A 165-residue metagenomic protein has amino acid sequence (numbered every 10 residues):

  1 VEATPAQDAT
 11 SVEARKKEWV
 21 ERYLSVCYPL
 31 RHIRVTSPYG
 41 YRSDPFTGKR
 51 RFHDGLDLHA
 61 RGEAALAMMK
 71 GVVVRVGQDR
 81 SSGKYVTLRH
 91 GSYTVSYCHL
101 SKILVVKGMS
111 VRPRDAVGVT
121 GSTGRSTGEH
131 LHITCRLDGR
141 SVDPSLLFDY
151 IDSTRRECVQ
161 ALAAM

Functional and structural regions predicted by a protein language model:
E2-K84, P113, A164-M165: Surface-exposed, glycine-biased beta-strand/turn segments
P38, V76-G77, I103, T120-T123: Residue-level recognition of beta-strand microenvironments
H53, H99, H130-T134: Histidine-centered divalent metal-coordination motifs
L58, Y85-L88, R112-G124: Short hydrophobic beta/alpha edge segments that flank linear recognition/processing sites
E63-A64, Q78-D79, S122-R125, R136: Short polar/acidic secondary-structure junctions
L66-A67, V76, H90-R114: Short histidine-centered loop motifs in beta-beta connectors
S81-T87, E129-L131: Short aromatic-glycine-enriched beta-strand elements
V106-P113, T134-M165: Acidic, glycine-rich catalytic/binding loops that coordinate metals and/or anionic ligands
